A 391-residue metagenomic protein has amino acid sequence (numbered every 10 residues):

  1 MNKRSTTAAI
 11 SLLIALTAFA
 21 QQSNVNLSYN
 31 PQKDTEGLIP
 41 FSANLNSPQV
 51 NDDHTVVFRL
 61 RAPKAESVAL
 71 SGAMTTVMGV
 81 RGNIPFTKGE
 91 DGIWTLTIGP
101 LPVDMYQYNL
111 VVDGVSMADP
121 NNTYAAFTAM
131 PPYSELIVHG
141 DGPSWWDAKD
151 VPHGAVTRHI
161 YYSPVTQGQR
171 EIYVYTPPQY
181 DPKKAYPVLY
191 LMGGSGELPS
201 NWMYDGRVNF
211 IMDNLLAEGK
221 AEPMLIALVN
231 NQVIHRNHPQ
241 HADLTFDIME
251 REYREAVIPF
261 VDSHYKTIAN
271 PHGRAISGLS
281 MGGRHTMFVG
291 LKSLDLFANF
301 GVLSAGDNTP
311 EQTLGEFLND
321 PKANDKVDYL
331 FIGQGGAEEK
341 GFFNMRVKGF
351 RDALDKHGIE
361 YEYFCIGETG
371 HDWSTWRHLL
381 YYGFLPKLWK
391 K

Functional and structural regions predicted by a protein language model:
M1-S23: Bacterial Sec-dependent N-terminal signal peptides
Q21-I39, A43-R81, K88-K391: Non-catalytic cap/lid and distal C-terminal segments of serine-dependent acyl enzymes
